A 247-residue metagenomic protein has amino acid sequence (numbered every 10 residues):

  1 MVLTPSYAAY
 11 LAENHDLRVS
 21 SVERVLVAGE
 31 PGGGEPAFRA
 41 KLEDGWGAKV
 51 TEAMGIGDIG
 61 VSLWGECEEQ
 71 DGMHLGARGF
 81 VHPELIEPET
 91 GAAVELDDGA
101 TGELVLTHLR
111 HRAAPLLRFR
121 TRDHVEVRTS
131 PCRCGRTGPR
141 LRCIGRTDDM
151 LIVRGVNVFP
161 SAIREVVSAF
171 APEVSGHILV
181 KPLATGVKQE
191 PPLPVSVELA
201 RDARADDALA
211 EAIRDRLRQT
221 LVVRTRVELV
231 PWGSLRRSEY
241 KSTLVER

Functional and structural regions predicted by a protein language model:
M1-R247: Active-site glycine/GP-rich loop and adjacent strand/helix microenvironment that borders small-molecule binding pockets
